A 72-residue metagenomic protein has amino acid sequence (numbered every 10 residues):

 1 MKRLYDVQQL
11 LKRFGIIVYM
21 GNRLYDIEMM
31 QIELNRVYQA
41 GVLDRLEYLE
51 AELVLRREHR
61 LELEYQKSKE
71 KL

Functional and structural regions predicted by a protein language model:
M1-L24: N-terminal acidic leader/helix
M1-V7, R57-L72: Charged low-complexity stretches with an acidic bias
L10, E33, A51-V54: Charge-rich, solvent-exposed alpha-helical interaction surfaces
L11, V37-R45, K67-E70: Short, structured secondary-structure boundary patches
R13, I17, A40, E58-L61 (+1 more regions): Amphipathic alpha-helical interaction surfaces
R23-M30, A51: Short, conserved alpha-helical segments within structured domains
I27-A40: Amphipathic alpha-helical segments that form the core helices of the histone-fold
G41-E58: Short, charged early-sequence alpha-helical segments and their helix-coil boundaries
